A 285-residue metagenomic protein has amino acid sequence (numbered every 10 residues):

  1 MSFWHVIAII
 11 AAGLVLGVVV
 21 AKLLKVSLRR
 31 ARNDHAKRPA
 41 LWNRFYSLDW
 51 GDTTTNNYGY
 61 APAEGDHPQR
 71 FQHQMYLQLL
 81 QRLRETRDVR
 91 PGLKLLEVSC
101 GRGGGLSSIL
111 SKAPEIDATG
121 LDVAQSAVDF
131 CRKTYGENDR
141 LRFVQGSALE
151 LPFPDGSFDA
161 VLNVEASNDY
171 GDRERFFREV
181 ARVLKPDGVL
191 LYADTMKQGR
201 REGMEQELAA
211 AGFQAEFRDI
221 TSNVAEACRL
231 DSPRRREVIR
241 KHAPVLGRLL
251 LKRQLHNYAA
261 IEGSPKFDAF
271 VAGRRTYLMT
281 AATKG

Functional and structural regions predicted by a protein language model:
S2-D49: N-terminal auxiliary segments of SAM/dcSAM-dependent transferases
R70-P91: Conserved alpha-helix/loop element of class I SAM-dependent methyltransferases that forms part of the SAM/SAH-binding
L96-E97, R102-E150: Class I SAM-dependent methyltransferase SAM/SAH-binding core
L149-V161: A short acidic, Gly/Pro-enriched loop at the edge of an enzyme's catalytic core that lines a small-molecule cofactor
A160-G171: A short SAM/SAH-binding and catalytic strip from SAM-dependent methyltransferases
E174-P186: A short glycine-rich, Lys/Arg-flanked "PGG" loop and its adjoining helix->strand segment in the class I
G188-D194: Conserved beta-strand signature within the Rossmann-like core of class I S-adenosyl-L-methionine
S222-G285: Conserved Class I S-adenosyl-L-methionine
